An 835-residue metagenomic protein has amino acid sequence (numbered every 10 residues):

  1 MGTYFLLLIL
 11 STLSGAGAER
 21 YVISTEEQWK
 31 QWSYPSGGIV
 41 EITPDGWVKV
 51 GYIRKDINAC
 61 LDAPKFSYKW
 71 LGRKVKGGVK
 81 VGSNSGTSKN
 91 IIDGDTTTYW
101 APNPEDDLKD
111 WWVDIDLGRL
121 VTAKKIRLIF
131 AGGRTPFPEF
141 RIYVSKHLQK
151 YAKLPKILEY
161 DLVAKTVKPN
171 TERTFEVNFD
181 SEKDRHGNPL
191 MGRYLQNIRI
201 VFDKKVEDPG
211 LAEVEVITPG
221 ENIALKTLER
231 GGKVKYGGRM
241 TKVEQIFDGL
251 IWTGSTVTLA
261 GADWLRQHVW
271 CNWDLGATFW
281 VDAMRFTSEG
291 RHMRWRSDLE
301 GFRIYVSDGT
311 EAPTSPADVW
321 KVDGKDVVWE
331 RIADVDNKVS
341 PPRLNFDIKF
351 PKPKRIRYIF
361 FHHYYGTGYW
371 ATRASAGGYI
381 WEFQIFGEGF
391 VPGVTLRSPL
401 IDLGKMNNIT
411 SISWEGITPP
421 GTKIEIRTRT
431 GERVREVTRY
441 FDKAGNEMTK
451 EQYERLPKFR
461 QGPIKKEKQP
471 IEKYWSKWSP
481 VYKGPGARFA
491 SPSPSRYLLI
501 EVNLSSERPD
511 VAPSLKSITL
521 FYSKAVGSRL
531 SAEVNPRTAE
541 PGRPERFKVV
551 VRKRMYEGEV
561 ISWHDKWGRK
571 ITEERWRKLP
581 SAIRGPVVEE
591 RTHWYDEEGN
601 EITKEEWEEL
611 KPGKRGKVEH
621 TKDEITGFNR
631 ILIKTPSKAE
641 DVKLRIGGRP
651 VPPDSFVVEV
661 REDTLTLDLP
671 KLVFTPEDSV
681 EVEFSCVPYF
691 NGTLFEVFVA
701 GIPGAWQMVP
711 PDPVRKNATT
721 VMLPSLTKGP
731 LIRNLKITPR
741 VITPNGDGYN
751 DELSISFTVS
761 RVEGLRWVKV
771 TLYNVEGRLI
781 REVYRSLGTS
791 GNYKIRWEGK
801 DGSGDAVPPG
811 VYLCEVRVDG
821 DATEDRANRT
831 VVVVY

Functional and structural regions predicted by a protein language model:
A18-L120, A131-P136, K165-R173, F179 (+9 more regions): Disordered, acidic Ser/Thr/Pro-rich linker "stalks" and the adjacent N-terminal cap of the next globular domain
K30, D114-D116, K156-G210, V322-A371 (+5 more regions): Beta-sandwich interaction modules
K89-T98, E244-S255, K570, E601 (+4 more regions): Acidic, glycine-anchored loop motifs typical of Ca2+
V121-G133, I200, W280-M293, K405-T418 (+2 more regions): A short beta-strand element within beta-rich, extracytoplasmic domains of secreted/secretory-pathway proteins
A123, V206-T227, G368-R397, N407-S413 (+3 more regions): Exposed low-complexity, polar/acidic, P/S/T/G-rich flexible segments that act as propeptides, protease-susceptible
G133-R141, R294-R303, P420-I424, E624-F628 (+1 more regions): Short coil-to-beta strand junction motifs in C2/discoidin
T664-F695: Low-complexity, intrinsically disordered segments enriched in Ser/Thr together with acidic residues
P676, L723-Y835: Short loop/turn motifs at secondary-structure boundaries
